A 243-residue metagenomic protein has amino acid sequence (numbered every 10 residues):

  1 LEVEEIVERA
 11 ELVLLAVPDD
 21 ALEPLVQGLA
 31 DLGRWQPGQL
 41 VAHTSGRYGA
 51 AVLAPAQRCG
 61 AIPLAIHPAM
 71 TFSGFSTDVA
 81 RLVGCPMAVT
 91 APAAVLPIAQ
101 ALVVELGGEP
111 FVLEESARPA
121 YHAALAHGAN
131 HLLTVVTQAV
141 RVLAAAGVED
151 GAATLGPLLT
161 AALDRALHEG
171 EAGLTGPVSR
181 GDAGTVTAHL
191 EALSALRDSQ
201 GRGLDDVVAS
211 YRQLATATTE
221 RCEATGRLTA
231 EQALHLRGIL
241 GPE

Functional and structural regions predicted by a protein language model:
L1-T77: Rossmann-like NAD(P)(H) cofactor-binding subdomain of soluble oxidoreductases
A10, L82-P86, G173: Short, solvent-exposed beta-strand edge segments and adjacent coil->beta transition regions
A16-D19, E23, A50, A93 (+10 more regions): Electropositive phosphate-/nucleotide-binding environments in soluble metabolic enzymes
E23-V26, L53-A54, Q100, L133-V140 (+3 more regions): Predominant activation on well-ordered alpha-helical scaffold segments within soluble catalytic domains
D31-W35, R58, A145, A195 (+1 more regions): Secondary-structure boundary motif
A56, T77-H168, A195-G201, T229: Internal alpha-helical scaffold of NAD(P)-dependent oxidoreductase catalytic cores
L163-Q232: Interdomain hinge/lid region at the active-site interface of Rossmann-like NAD(P)-dependent oxidoreductases
R227-E243: Short, basic/aromatic-enriched C-terminal tail that caps enzymatic domains
